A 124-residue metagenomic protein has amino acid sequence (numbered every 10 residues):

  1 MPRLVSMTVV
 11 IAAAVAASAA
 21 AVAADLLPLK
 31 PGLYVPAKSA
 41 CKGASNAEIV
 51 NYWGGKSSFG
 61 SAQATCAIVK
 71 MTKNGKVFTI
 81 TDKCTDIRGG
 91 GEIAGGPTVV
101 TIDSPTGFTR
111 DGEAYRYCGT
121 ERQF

Functional and structural regions predicted by a protein language model:
M1-V9: Bacterial N-terminal signal peptides that target proteins for export
V10-I11, A21: Cleavable N-terminal signal peptides
A16-A19: N-terminal signal peptide c-region/cleavage motif recognized by signal peptidases
V22-L33, T72, F124: N-terminal helix-cap/turn-to-beta initiation motif at the start of protein domains
Y34-V35, F59, V77, D111: Residue-level signal for mature regions of secreted extracellular proteins and peptides
A40, T81-F124: Beta-sheet ligand-binding and adhesion/scaffold domains
A40-K83, I87: N-terminal glycine/threonine-rich, aromatic-flanked beta-hairpin/loop signature
